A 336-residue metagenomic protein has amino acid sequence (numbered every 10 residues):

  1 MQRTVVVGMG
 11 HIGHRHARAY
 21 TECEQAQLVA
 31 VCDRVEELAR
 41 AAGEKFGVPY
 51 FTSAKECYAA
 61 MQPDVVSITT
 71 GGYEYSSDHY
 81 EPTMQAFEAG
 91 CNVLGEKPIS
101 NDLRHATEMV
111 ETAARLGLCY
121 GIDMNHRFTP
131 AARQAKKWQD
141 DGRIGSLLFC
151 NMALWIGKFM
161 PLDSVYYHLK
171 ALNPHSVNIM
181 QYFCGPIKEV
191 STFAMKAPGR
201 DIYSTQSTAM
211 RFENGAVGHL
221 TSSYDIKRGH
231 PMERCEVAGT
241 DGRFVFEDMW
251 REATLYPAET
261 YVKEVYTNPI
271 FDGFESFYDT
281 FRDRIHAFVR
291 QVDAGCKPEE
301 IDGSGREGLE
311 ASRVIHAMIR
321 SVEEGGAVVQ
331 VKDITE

Functional and structural regions predicted by a protein language model:
M1-F46, V289: N-terminal Rossmann-like dinucleotide-binding module
H11, K45, V65-T70, T107 (+2 more regions): C-terminal helix-rich "cap/oligomerization" subdomain common to oxidoreductases
V48, A89-C91, L116-L118, G215-V217: A short helix->loop->beta-strand "cap" motif at the edges of active sites that frequently abuts
Y50-T112: Beta-loop-alpha module in the N-terminal Rossmann-like domain of NAD(P)-dependent dehydrogenases, especially those
T52, G95, Y120-I122, F246: Hydrophobic residues in well-ordered beta-strands that form the structural core
I99-M160: A contiguous active-site-proximal alpha/beta segment in oxidoreductase catalytic domains
D123-P130, L154-S191, Y203-S204, E307: Mid-domain beta-loop-alpha active-site segment that forms a flexible, acidic cofactor/metal-binding surface
A171, H175-E252, T280-K297, E336: Contiguous beta-strand/loop segments that form the cofactor/metal-binding neighborhood of enzyme cores
